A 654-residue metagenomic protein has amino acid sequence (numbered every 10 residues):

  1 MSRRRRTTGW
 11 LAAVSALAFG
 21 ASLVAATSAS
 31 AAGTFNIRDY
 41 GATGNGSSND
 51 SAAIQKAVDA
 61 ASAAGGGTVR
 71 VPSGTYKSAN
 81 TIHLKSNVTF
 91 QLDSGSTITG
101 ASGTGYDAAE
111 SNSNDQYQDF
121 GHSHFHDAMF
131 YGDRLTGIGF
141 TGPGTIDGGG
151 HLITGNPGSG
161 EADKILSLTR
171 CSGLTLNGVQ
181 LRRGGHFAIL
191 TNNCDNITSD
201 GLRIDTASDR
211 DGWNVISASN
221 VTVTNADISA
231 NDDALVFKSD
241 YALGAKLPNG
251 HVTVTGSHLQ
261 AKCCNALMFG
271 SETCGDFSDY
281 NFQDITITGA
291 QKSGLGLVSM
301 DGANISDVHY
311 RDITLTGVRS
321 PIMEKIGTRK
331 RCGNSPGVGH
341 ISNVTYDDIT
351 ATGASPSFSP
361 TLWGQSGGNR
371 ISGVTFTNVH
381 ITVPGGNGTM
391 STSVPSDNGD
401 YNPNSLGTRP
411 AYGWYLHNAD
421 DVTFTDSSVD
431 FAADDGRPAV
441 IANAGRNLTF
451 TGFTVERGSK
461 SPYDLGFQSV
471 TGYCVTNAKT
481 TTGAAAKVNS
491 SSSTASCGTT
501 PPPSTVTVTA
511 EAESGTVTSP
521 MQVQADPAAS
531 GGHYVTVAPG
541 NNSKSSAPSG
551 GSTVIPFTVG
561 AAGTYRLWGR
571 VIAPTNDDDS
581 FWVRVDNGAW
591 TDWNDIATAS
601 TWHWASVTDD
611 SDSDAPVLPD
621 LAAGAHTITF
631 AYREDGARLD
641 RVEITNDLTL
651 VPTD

Functional and structural regions predicted by a protein language model:
S2-R3, F630: Short alpha-helical segments used as structural interaction elements across diverse proteins
R3-L11, L17, L23, S28-P501: Extracellular/periplasmic carbohydrate-active domains that bind, remodel, or depolymerize complex polysaccharides
W10-A12, A21, N36, S47 (+4 more regions): Generic hydrophobic-segment detector
F19, R38, K56, R70 (+13 more regions): Surface-exposed charge patches in extracellular/virion surface proteins
P501-D654: Extracytoplasmic
